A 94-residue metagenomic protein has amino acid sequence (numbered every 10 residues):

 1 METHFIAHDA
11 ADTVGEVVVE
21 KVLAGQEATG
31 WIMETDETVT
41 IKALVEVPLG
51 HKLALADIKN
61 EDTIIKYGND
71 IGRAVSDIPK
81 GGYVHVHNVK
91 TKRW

Functional and structural regions predicted by a protein language model:
E2-W94: N-terminal small-residue-enriched
